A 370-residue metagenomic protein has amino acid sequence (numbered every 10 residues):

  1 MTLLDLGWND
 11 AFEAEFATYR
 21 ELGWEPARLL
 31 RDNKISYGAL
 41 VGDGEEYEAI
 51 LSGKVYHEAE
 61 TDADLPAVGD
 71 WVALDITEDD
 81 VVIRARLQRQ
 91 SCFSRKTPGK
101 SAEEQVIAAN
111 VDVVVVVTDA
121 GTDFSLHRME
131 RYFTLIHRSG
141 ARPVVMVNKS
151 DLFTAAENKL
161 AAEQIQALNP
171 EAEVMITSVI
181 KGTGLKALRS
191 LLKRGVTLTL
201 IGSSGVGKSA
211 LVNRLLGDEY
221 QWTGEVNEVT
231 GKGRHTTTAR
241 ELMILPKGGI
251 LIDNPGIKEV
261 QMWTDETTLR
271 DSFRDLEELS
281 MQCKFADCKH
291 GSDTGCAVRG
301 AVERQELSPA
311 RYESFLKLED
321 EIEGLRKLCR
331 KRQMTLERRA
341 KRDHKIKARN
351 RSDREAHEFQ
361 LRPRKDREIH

Functional and structural regions predicted by a protein language model:
M1-E25: Short boundary/loop segments of OB/S1/cold-shock single-stranded nucleic-acid-binding domains
T2-L3, R20, G42, E60-W71 (+6 more regions): Helix-rich effector regions associated with P-loop NTPase G domains
G23-I35: Structural detector for short beta-strands of small beta-barrel domains
Y37-G42, A49, L74, I83: SH3/SH3-like beta-barrel fold
E46-L65: Beta-strand/loop nucleic-acid-binding surfaces
T77-S94, N110-E130, V144, D151-A156 (+1 more regions): Conserved Switch II/interswitch segment of TRAFAC-class P-loop GTPases
R142, D151-V206: Canonical P-loop GTPase G-domain recognition
K208-G224: A conserved segment at the C-terminal end of the G1
